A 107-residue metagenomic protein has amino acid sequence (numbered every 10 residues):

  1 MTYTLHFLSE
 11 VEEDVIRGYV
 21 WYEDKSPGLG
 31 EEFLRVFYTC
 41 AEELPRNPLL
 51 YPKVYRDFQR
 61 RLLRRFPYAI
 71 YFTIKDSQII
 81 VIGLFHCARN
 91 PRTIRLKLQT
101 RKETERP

Functional and structural regions predicted by a protein language model:
M1-L34, P107: Arg/Lys-rich, positively charged N-terminal/basic patches that mediate binding to nucleic acids
E13, R17, T39-E42, R46: Generic recognition of well-ordered alpha-helical segments within structured catalytic/regulatory domains
G18, F33, C40, I94-K97: Amphipathic alpha-helical interface surfaces
E31, P52-V54, T93: Short, hydrophobic secondary-structure boundary micro-motifs
T39, R46-I79: Basic/aromatic recognition patch in beta-strand/loop cores that engages polyanionic ligands
A69, T73-P107: Enriched for short, Lys/Arg-rich terminal
